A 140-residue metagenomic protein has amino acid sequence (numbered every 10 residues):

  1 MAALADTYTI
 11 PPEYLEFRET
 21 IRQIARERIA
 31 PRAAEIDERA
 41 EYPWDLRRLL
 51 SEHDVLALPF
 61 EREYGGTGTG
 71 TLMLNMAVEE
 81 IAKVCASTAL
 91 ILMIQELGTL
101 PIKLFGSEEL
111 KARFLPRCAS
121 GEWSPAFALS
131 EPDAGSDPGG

Functional and structural regions predicted by a protein language model:
M1-F17: Intrinsic disorder at enzyme termini
E13-E27: A non-catalytic, amphipathic alpha-helix used as a structural packing/dimerization or gating element in enzyme scaffolds
R28-G140: Glycine-rich flavin
